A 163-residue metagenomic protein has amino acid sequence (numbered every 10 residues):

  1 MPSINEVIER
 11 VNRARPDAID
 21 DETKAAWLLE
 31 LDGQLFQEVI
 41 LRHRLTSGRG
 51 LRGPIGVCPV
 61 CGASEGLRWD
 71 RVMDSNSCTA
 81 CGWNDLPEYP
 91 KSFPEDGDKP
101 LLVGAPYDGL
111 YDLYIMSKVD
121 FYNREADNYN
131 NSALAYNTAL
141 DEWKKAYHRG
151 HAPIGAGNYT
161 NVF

Functional and structural regions predicted by a protein language model:
M1-E22, Y159-F163: Short, intrinsically disordered N-terminal pre-domain segments
P2, A26-P54, C58-C61, L86-F163: Internal mixed-charge
R13-D17, L67, D120-R124: General structural signal for alpha-helix termini and helix-helix connectors
P54-I55, P59, R68-S75: Acidic, low-complexity, intrinsically disordered interaction modules
P59-A63, T79-A80: Short, cysteine/histidine-rich loop/knuckle motifs that typically chelate Zn2+
S64-R68, N84-L86: Short functional micro-motifs and their immediate structural scaffolds
V72-N84: Cysteine-rich micro-motifs
